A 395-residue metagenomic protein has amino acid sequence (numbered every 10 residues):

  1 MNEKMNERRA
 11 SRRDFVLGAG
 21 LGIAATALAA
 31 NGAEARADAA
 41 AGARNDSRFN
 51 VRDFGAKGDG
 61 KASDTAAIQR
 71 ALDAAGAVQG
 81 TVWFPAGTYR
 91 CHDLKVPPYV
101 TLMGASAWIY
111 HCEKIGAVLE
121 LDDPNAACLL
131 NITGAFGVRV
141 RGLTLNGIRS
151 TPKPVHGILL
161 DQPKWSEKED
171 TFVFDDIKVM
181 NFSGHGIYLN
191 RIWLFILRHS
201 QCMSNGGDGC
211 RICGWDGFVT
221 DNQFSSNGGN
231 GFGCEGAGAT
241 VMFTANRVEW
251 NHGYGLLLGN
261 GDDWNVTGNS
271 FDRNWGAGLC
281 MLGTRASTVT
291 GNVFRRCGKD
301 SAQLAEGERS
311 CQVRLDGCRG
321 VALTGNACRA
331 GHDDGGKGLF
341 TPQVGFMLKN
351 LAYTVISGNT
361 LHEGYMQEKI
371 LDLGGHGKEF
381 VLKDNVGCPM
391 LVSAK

Functional and structural regions predicted by a protein language model:
M1-S11, A24: N-terminal secretory signal peptides
A24, C91-D93, C112-K114, D123-C128 (+10 more regions): Short glycine/acidic-rich loop motifs that flank beta-strands on beta-rich extracellular proteins
A29-F54: C-terminal segment of N-terminal export signals and the immediately downstream linker at the start of the mature
V51-P85, R90: Acidic Gly/Asp/Thr-rich repetitive segments characteristic of extracellular carbohydrate-active and adhesion proteins
I68-A77, Y89-M103, Y110-R141, N146-D170 (+3 more regions): Extracellular beta-strand-rich solenoid/capping regions of secreted or surface-exposed proteins that bind or remodel
F84, T101-A105, V138-R141, E169-D175 (+8 more regions): All-beta strand scaffolds that present successive hydrophobic residues in beta-strands
R139-G228: Right-handed parallel beta-helix
